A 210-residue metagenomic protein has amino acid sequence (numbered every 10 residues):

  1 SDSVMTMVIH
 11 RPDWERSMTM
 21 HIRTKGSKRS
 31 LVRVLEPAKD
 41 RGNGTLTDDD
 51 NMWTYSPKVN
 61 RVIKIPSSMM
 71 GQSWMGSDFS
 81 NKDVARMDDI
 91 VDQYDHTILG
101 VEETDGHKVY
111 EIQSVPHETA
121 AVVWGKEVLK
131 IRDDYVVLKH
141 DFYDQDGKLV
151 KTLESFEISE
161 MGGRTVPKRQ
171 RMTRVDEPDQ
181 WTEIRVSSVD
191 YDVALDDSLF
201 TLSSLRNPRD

Functional and structural regions predicted by a protein language model:
S1-K58: N-terminal mature ectodomain segment of secretory-pathway/periplasmic proteins
M7, V34-E36, G100, Q113-P116 (+1 more regions): Short, structured patches in soluble enzyme cores that scaffold and shape functional sites
M18, K28, D48-D50, D92-Y94 (+3 more regions): Envelope-exposed proteins and targeting segments
I22-G26, D48-D49, S68-G71, F156-S159 (+1 more regions): A short, sequence-level motif marking secondary-structure junctions
P57-R86: Acidic/charged, solvent-exposed loop-and-adjacent secondary-structure segments enriched in E/D, K/R, S/T, and G/P
R61-K64, D83-M87, D105-L202: Gly/Pro-enriched, hydrophobic low-complexity segments that function as extracytoplasmic propeptides/linkers
I90-D95, V101-E102: Surface-exposed beta-loop interaction hotspot
L205-D210: Short, cationic low-complexity segments
